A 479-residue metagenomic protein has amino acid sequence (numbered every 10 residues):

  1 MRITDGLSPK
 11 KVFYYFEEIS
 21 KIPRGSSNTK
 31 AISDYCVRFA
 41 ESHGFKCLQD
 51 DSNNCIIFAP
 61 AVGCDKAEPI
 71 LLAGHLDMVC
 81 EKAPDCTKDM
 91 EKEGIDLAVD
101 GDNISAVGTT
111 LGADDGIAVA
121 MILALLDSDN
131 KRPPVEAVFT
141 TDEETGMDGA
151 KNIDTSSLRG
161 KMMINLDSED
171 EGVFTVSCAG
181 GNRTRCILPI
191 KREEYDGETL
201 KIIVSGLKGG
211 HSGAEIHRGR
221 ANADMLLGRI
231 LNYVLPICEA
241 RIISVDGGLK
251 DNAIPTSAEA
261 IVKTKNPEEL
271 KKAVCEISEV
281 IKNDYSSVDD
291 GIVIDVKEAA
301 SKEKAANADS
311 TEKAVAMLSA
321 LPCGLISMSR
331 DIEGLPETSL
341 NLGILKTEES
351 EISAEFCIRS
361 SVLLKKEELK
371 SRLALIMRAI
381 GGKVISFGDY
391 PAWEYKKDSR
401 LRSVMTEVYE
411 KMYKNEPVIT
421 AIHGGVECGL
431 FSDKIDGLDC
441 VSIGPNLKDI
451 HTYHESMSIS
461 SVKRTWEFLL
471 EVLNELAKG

Functional and structural regions predicted by a protein language model:
R2-N103: Acidic/His- and Gly-rich active-site-bordering loop/insert found across diverse amide/peptide-bond hydrolases
P9-V12, R330, E337-I352, C357 (+1 more regions): Zn-dependent metallopeptidase/amidohydrolase metal-coordination segment
E17-K21, K250, A260-I261, V293-A305 (+3 more regions): A short beta-alpha structural unit
D65-K161, D196-T199, T311, P322-S329 (+2 more regions): Active-site metal-coordination/substrate-binding segment of hydrolases, especially metallo-dependent peptidases
P133-A223, L231, L235: Fold-level recognition of mixed alpha/beta catalytic cores in primary-metabolism enzymes, strongest
S156, R220-I237, N266-P267, K313-S319 (+4 more regions): His/Asp/Glu-rich mid-to-C-terminal helical/loop segments that flank catalytic regions of hydrolases
E193-G197, I216-D246, T264-S339, R378: Acidic-enriched catalytic cores of C-N bond-cleaving enzymes acting on peptides and small amides
N222-M225, R229-V245, Y395-L438: Active-site-adjacent substrate-binding region of metalloamidase/peptidase-like peptide-processing proteins
